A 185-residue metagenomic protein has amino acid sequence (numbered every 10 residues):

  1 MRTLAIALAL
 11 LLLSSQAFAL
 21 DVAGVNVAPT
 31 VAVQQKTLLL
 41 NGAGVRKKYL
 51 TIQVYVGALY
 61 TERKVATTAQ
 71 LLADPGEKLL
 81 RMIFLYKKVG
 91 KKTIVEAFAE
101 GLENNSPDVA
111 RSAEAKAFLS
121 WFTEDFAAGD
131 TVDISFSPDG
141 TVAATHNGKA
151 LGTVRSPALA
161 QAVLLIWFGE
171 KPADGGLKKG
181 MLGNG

Functional and structural regions predicted by a protein language model:
M1-L4: Positively charged n-region of N-terminal signal peptides that target proteins for export
I6-L10: Hydrophobic helical h-region of N-terminal Sec-dependent signal peptides in bacterial secretory/periplasmic proteins
S14-Q16: N-terminal signal peptide c-region/cleavage motif recognized by signal peptidases
F18-G185: Terminal leader/tail segments of proteins
